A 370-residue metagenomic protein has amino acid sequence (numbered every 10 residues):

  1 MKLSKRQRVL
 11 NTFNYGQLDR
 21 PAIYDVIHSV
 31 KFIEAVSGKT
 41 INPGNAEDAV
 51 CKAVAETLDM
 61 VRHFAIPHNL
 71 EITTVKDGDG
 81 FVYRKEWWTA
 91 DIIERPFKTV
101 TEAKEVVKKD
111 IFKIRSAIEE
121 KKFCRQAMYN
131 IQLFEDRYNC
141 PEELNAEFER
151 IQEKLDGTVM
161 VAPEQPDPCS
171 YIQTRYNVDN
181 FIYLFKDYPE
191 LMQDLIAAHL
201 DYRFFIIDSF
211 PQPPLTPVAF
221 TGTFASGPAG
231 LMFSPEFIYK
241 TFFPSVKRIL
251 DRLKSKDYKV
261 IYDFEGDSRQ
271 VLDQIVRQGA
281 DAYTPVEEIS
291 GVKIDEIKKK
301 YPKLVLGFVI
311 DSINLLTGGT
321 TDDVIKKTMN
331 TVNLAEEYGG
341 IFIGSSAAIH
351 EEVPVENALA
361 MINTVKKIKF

Functional and structural regions predicted by a protein language model:
M1-G44, V106-F370: Active-site loop segments of alpha/beta catalytic cores
I23, M60-R62, R84, M160-V161: Short hydrophobic-aromatic micro-motifs
K31-I33, R62, H68-T74, Y171: Short active-site-adjacent helix-start/loop capping segments
A46-A65, S209-P214: Catalytic domains of carbohydrate-active enzymes, especially glycoside hydrolases
M60-P67, G78, N145: Secretory-pathway glycan-assembly enzymes, especially type II membrane glycosyltransferases that use nucleotide-sugar
N69-N130, T158: A contiguous, low-structure linker/loop signature
